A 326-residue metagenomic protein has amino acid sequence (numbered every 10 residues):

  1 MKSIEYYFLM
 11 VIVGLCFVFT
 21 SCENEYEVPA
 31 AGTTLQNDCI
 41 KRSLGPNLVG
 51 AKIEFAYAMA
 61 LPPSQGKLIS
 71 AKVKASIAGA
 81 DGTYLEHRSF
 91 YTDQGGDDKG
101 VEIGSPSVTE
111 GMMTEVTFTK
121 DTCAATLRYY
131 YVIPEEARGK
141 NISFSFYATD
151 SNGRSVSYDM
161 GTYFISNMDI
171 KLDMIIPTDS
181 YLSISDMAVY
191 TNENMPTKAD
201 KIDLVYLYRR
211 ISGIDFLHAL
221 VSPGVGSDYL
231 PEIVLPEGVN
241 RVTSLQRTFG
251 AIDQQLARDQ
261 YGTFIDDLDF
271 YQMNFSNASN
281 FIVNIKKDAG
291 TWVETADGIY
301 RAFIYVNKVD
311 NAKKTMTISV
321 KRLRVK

Functional and structural regions predicted by a protein language model:
M1-Y6, G14-G45, K326: Bacterial Sec-dependent N-terminal signal peptides
T34-S89, D93-Q94: Contiguous beta-strand segments within globular domains
K52, G66, A124, G139-S143: Extracellular Ig-like/FN3 beta-sandwich strand-entry sites
A80, Y91-Q94, Y131-N277: N-terminal "domain-start" segment
S107-Y130: Aromatic sugar-binding surface patches on proteins that engage polysaccharides or sugar-phosphate polymers
A125-Y131, T263-Y300: Acidic, glycine-rich flexible loop segments
Y300-N311: Short beta-strand-centered aromatic/proline hotspots
A312-L323: Short, solvent-exposed secondary-structure boundary/capping segments
